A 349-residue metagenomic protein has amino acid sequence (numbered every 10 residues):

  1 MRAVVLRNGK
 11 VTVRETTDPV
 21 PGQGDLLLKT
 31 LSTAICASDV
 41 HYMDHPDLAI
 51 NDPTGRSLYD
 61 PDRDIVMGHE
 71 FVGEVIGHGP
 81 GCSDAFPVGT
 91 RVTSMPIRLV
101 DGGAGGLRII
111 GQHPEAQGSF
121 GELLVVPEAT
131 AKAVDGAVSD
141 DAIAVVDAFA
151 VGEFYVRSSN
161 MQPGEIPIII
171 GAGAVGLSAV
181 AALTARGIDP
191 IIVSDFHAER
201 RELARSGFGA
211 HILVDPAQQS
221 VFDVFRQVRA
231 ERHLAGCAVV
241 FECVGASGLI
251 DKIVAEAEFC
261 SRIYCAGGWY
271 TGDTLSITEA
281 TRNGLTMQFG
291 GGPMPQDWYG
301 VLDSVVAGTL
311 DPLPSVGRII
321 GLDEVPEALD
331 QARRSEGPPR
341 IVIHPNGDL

Functional and structural regions predicted by a protein language model:
P19-T33, L48-R98, D135-A137: Glycine-rich beta-strand-centered segment in the early N-terminal region that forms part of a ligand/cofactor-binding
S57-D64, H69, P96-I170: NAD(P)H dinucleotide-binding glycine-rich loop of Rossmann-like/cofactor-binding domains, especially the beta1-alpha1
G136-Q218: Mid-domain Rossmann-like dinucleotide-binding core that forms the NAD(H)/NADP(H) cofactor-binding site
I188, V244-A307, P345-L349: Glycine-rich phosphate-binding loop and adjacent beta-alpha segment of Rossmann(oid) nucleotide-cofactor-binding
Q219-L234: Short amphipathic alpha-helix with an adjacent loop that forms part of the alpha/beta core around
Q227, D251-A255, P295-L349: C-terminal hydrophobic helical "lid"/dimerization subdomain of Rossmann-like NAD(P)H-dependent oxidoreductases
C237-F241: Short SAM/SAH-binding signature in class I
